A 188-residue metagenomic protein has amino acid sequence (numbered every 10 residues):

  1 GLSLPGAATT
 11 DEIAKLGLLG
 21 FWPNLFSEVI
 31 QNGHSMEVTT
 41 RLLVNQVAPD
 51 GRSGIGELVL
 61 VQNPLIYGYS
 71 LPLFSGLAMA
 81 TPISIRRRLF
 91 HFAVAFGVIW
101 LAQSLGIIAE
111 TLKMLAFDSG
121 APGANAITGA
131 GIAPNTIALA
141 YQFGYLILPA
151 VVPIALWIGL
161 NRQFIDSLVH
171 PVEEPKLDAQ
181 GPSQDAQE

Functional and structural regions predicted by a protein language model:
G1-F26: Aromatic-rich transmembrane-lumenal/periplasmic boundary elements in polytopic membrane proteins
S3, T111, L115-S119, I165 (+1 more regions): Transmembrane helix-loop junctions in multipass membrane proteins, especially transporters and channels
S3, W22, A93-L112: Hydrophobic alpha-helical membrane-insertion segments
L19-T39: Generic multipass alpha-helical transmembrane bundles of integral membrane proteins
N32-L77: Individual transmembrane alpha-helix segments
S70-L73, M79-L101: Mid-length scaffold segments of soluble, non-membrane domains
S104-T128: Juxtamembrane non-transmembrane "cap" segments at the membrane-aqueous interface of multi-pass membrane proteins
N125-D178, E188: Primarily interfacial, aromatic-capped hydrophobic alpha-helices that serve as membrane anchors
